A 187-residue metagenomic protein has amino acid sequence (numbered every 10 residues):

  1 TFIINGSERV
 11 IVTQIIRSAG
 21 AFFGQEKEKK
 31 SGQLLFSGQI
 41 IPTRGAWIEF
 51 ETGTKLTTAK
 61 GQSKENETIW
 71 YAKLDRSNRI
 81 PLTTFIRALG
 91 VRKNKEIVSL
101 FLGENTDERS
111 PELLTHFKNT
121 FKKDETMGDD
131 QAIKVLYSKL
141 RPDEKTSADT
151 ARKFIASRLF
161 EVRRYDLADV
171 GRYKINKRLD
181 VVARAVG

Functional and structural regions predicted by a protein language model:
T1-G187: N-terminal non-catalytic structural scaffold regions of very large proteins
